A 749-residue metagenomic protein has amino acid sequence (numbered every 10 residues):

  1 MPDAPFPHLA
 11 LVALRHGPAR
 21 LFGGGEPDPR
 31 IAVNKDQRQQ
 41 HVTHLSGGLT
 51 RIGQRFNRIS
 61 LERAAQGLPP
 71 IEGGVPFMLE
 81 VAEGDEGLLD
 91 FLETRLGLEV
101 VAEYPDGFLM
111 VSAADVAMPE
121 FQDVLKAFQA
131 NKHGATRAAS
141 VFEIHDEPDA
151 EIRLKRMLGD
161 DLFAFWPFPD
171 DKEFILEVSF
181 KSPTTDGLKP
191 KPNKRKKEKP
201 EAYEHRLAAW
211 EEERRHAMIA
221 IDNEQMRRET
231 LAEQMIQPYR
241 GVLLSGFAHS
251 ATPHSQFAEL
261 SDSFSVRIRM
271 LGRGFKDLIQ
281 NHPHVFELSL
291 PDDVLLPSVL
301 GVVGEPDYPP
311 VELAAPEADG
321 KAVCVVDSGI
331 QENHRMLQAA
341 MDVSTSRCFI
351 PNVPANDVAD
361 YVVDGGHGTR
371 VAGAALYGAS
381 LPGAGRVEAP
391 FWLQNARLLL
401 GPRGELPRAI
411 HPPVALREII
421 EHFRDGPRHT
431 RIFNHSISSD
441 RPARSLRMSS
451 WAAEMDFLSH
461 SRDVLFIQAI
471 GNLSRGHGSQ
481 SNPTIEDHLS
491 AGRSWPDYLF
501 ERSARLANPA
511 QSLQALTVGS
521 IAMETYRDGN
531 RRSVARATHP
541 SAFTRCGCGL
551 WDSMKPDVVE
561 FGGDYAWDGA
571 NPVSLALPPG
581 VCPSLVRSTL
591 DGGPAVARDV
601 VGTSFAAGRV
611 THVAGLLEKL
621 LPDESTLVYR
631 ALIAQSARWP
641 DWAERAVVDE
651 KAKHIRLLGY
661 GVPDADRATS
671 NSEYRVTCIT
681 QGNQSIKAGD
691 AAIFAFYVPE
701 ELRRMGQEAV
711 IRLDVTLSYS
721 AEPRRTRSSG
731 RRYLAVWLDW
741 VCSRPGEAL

Functional and structural regions predicted by a protein language model:
P2-I59, F77-M78, E86-E173, L231-A314: Autoinhibitory propeptides
G74-E99, K191-L207, E213-V242, I711-L749: Extended low-complexity, serine/threonine- and proline-enriched intrinsically disordered segments
F168, F174-P297, H422-D425, G476 (+4 more regions): Low-complexity, highly charged intrinsically disordered N-terminal segments that act as targeting/localization
R273, L400-S512, P594-V601, F605-A607: Substrate-binding/access-modulating region of protease and related hydrolase catalytic domains
L313-R347, N356-H411, R428, R444 (+7 more regions): Subtilisin-like serine protease catalytic core
G329-N356, I521-V534, P540-A607: Catalytic-core environment of secreted peptidases
A606-L620: Short, small-residue alpha-helix embedded
K653-S743: Secreted peptidase-domain scaffold signal
